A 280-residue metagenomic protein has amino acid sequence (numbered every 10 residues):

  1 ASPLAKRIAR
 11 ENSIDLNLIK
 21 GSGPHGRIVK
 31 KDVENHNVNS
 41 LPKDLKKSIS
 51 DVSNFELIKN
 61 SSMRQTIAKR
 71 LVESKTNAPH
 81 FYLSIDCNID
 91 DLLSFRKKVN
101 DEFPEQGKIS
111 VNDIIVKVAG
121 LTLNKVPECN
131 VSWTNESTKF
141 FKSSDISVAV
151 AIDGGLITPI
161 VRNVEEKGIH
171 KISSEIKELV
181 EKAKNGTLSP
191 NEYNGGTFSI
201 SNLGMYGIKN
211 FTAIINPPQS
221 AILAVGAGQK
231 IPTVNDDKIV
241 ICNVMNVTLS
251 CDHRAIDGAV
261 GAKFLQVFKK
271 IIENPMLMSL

Functional and structural regions predicted by a protein language model:
A1: Conserved donor sugar-nucleotide recognition element shared by glycan-biosynthetic enzymes
L4, I8, N12-L18, R27 (+1 more regions): C-terminal catalytic/motor cores of large multi-domain enzyme assemblies
L18-V38: Short, Lys/Arg-enriched alpha-helical microdomains
